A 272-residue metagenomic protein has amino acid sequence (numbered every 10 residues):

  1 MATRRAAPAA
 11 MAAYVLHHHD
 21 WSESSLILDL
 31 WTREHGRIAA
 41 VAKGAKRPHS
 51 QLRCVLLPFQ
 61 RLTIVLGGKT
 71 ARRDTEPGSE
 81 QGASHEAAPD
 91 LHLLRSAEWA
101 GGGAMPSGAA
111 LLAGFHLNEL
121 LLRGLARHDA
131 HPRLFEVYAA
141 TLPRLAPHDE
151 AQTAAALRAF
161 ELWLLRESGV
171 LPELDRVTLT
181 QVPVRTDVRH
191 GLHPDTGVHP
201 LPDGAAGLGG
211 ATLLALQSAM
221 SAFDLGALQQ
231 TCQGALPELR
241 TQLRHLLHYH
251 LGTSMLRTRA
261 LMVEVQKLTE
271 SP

Functional and structural regions predicted by a protein language model:
M1-I27, W31-P272: Non-catalytic alpha-helical scaffolds and adjoining flexible linkers that form interface surfaces for assembly
